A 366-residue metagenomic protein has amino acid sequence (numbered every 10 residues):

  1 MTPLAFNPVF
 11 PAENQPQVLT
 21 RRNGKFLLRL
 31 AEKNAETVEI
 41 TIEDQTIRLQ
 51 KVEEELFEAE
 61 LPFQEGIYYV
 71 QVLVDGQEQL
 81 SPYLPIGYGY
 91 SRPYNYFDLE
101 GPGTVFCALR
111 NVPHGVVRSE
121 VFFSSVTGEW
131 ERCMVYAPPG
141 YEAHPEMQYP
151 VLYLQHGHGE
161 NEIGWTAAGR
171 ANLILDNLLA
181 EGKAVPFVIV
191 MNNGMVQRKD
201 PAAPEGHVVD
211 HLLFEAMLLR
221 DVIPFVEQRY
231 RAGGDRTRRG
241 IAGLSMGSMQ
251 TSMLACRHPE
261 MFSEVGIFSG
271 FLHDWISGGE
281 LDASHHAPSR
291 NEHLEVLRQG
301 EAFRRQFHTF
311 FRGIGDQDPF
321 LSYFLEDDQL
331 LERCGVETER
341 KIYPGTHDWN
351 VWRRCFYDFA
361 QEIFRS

Functional and structural regions predicted by a protein language model:
T2-I47, K51-S366: Non-catalytic cap/lid and distal C-terminal segments of serine-dependent acyl enzymes
